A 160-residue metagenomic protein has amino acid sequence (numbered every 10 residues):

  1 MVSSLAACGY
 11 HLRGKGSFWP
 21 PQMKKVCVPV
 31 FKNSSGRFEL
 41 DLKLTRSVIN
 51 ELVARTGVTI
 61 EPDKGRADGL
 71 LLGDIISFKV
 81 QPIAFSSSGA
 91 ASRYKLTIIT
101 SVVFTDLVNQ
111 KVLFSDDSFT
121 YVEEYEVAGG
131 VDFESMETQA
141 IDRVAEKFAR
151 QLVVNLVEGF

Functional and structural regions predicted by a protein language model:
V2-L5: Bacterial Sec-type N-terminal signal peptides, specifically the leucine/valine-rich hydrophobic h-region
A7-N50, A54-P62, V80, V108 (+2 more regions): A structural "domain/chain start" motif
G36, L40, S92, M136 (+2 more regions): Conserved acidic
R55-V58, R66-F114, S118, V122-S135 (+2 more regions): Surface-exposed short loop/turn segments
E134-F160: Compositionally biased, intrinsically disordered linkers/stalks adjacent to structured regions
